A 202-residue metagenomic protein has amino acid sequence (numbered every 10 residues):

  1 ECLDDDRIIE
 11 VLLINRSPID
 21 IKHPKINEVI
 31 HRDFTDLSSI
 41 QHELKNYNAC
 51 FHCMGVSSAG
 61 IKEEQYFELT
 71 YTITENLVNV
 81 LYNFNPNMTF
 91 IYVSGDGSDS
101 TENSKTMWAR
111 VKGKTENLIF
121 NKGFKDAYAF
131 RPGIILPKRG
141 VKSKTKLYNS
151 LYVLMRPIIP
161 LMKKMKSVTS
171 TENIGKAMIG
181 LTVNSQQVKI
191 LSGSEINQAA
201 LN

Functional and structural regions predicted by a protein language model:
E1, N79-L81, L118, G180: A generic secondary-structure signal
E1-R7: N-terminal Rossmann NAD(P)H-binding glycine-rich loop of SDR-like oxidoreductase domains
R7, P24, T101-L201: Oxidoreductase cofactor-interface core, primarily capturing Rossmann-like NAD(P)-dependent enzymes
L13-D20: Short, polar loop motifs at secondary-structure junctions
I14, C50-M54, F90-D96, F130-P132: SDR active-site strand-loop-helix element
P18, D33, G133-L136: Glycine-rich beta-alpha junction loops
D20, N27-N76, V80-F84, D99: NAD(P)H-binding glycine-rich loop region in Rossmannoid oxidoreductase-like domains and their noncatalytic homologs
E64, E68-R110, K114, N121 (+1 more regions): Conserved Rossmann-fold NAD(P)-dependent oxidoreductase catalytic core, especially the SDR/UDP-sugar
